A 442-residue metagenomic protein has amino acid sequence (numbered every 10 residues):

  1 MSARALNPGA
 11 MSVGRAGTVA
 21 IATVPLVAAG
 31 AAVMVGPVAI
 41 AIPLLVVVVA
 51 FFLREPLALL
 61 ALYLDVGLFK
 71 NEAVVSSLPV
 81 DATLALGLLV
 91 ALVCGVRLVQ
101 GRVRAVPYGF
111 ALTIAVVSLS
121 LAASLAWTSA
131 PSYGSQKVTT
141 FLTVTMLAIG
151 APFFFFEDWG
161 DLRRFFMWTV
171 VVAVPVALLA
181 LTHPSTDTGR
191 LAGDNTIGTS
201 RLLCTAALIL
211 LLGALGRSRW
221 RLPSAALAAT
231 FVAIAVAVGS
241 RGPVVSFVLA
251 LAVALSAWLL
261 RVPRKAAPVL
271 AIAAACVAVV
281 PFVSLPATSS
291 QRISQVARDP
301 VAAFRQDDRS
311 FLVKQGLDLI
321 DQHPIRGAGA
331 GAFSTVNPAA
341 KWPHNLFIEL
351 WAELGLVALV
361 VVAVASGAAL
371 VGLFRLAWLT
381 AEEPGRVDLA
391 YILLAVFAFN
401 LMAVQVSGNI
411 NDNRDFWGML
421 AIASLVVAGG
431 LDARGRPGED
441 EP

Functional and structural regions predicted by a protein language model:
M1-I21, G216, A381-V387, L420-P442: A juxtamembrane structural motif centered on a specific transmembrane helix
A5-S12, V24-L44, L64-L89, Q100-F110 (+5 more regions): Interfacial transmembrane-helix termini
V24-P25, L44-V48, S118-A126, T143-D187 (+4 more regions): Alpha-helical transmembrane segments of multi-pass inner-membrane proteins
F52-Y63, V103-V116, D161-T169, P223-S224 (+1 more regions): Membrane-interfacial loop-to-transmembrane alpha-helix junctions, especially the N-terminal start
L92, A390-A403, N409-P442: Transmembrane alpha-helices of multi-pass inner-membrane enzymes
L178, A233-G239, L255-P300, F304 (+1 more regions): A membrane-periplasm/extracellular boundary helix in multi-pass inner-membrane enzymes that assemble envelope glycans
R298-L354, A377-T380: Long extracytoplasmic/lumenal interhelical loops at the membrane interface of multi-pass membrane proteins
L356-A398: Hydrophobic transmembrane alpha-helices and their immediate junctions
